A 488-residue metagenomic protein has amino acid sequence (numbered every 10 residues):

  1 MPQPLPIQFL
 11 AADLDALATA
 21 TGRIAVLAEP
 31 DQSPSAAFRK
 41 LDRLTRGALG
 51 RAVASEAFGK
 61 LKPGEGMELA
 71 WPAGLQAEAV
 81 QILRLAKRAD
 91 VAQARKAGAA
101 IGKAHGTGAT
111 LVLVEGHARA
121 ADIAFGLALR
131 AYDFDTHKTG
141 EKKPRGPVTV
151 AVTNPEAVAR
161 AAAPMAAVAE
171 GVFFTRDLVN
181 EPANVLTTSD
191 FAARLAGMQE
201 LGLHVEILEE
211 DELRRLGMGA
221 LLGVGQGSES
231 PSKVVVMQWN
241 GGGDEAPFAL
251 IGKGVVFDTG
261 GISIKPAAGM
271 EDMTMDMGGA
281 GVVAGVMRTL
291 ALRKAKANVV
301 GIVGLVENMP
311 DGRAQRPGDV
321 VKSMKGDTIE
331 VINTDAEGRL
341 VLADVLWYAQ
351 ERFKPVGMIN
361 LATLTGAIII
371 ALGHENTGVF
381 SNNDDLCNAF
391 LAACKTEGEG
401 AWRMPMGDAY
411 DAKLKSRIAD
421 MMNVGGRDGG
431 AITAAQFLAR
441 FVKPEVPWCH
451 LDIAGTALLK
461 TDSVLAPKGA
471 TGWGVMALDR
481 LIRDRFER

Functional and structural regions predicted by a protein language model:
M1-G254: Short amphipathic alpha-helical segment within the helicase RecA-like ATPase core that mediates nucleic-acid
P2, A54, G59-P63, Q76 (+1 more regions): A generic structural signal for tightly packed, nonpolar segments enriched in small/aliphatic residues
